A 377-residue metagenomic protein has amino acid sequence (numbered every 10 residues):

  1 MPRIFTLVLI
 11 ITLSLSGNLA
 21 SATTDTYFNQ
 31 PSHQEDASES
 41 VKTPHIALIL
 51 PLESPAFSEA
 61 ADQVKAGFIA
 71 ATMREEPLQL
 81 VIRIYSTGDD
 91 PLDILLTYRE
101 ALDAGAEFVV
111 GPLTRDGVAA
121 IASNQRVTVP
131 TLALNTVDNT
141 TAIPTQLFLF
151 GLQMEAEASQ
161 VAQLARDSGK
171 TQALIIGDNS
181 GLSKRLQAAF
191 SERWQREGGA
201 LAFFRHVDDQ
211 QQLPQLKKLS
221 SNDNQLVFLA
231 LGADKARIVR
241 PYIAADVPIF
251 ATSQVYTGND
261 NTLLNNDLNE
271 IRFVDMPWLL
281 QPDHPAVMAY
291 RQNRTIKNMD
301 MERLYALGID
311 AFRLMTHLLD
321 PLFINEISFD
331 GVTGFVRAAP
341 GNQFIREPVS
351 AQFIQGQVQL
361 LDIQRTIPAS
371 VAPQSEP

Functional and structural regions predicted by a protein language model:
P31-P44, L48-A66, E75: Extracytoplasmic "Venus flytrap"
E59-Q63, R74-T140: Beta-alpha junction/loop-to-helix N-cap segments that form part of ligand/metal-binding clefts
E75-G88, P144-L147, W194-L213: Short beta-strand elements in bilobed, periplasmic/extracellular small-molecule ligand-binding domains
L80-E100, A158-Q160, R185, D208-K218: Structural motif
A101-L113, L132-L134, Q172-G177, N222-I238 (+1 more regions): Periplasmic-binding protein-like
E107-A189, R193-A200, V255-L263: Extracytoplasmic ligand/sensor domains, especially the bilobed periplasmic-binding protein
R240-L307: Extracellular/periplasmic periplasmic-binding protein-like sensory domains
Q292-L361, E376-P377: Segments of small-molecule ligand-sensing domains
